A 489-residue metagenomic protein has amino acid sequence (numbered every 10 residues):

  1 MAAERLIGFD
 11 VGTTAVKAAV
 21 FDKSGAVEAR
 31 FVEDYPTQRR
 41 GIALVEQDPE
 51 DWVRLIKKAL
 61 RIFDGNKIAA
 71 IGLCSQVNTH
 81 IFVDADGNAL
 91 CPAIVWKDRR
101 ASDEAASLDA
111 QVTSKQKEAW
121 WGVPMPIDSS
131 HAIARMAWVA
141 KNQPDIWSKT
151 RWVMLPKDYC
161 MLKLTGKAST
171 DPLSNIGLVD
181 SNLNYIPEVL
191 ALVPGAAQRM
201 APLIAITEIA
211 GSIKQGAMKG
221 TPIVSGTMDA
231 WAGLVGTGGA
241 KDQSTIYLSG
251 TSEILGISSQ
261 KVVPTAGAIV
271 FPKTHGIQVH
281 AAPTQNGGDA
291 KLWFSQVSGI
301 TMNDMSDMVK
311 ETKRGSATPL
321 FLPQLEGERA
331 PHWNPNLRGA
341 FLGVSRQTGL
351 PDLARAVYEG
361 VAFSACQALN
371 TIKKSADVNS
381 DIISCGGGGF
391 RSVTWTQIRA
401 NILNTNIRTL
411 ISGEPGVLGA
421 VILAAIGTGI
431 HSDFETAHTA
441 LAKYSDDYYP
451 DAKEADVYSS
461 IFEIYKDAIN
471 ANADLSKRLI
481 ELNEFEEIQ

Functional and structural regions predicted by a protein language model:
M1-C91, K149, A217-S225, L403-I407 (+1 more regions): N-terminal glycine/serine-rich phosphate-binding loop of ATP-dependent small-molecule kinases, especially carbohydrate
V11-T13, E118-M228, E326, A354: Gly/Ser/Thr-rich active-site cleft segment
I56, R61-I133: Active-site phosphate-binding/coordination module
A106, D229-G236, A282-Q285, K291-S295 (+5 more regions): Glycine-rich phosphate-binding/hydrolytic loop that grips phosphoryl groups
A119-G122, A140-Q143, L162-K167, P187-L192 (+3 more regions): A short helix-loop
G177-H275, N286, F390-T394, R399: ATP-dependent carbohydrate kinase catalytic cores
V297, G429-Q489: Acidic, glycine/GT-rich loop-and beta-edge segments that sit at the periphery of enzyme/chaperone cores
G315-T409: Activation-segment/catalytic-loop signature of the eukaryotic protein kinase fold
